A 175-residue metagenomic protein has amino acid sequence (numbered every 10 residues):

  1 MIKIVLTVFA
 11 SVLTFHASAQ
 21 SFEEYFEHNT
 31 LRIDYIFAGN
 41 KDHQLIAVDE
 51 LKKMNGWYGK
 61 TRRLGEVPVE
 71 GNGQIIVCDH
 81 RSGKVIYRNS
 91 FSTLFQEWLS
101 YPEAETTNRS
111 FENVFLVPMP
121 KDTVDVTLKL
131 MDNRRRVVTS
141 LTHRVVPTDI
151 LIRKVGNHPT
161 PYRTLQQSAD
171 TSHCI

Functional and structural regions predicted by a protein language model:
I4-L13: Sec-dependent N-terminal signal peptides
A17-S21: Boundary at the C-terminal end of the N-terminal hydrophobic targeting segment
Y25-T160: Beta-strand-enriched, solvent-exposed domains that form extended recognition/catalytic surfaces
L151-I175: Fold-level signature of zinc-dependent metallopeptidase catalytic domains
